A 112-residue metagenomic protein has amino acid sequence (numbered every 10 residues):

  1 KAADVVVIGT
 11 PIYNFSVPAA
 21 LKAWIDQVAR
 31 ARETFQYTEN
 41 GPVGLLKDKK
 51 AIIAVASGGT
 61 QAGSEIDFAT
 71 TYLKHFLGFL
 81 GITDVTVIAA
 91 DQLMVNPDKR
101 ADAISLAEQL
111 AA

Functional and structural regions predicted by a protein language model:
K1-T71: Helix-loop-strand module that forms the ligand-binding subsite of alpha/beta enzymes
G63-A112: Glycine-rich phosphate/pyrophosphate-binding loop and the adjoining helix
